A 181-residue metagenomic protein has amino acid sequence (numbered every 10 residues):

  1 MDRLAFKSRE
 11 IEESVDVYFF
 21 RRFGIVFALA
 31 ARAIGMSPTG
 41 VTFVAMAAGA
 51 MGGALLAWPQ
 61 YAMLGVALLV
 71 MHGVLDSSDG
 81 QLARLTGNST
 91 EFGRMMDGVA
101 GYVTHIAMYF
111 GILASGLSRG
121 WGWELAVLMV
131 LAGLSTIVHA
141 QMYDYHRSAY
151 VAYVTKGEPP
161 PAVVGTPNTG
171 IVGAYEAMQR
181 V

Functional and structural regions predicted by a protein language model:
M1-A28, Y102-V181: A feature for the membrane-embedded catalytic helix bundles of lipid/isoprenoid biosynthetic enzymes
M1-V66: Topogenic membrane-insertion module of multi-pass membrane proteins
D16-V17, V41, L68-L69, D97 (+2 more regions): Alpha-helical transmembrane segments of multi-pass integral membrane proteins
L29-A30, S78-T86, Y143-R147: C-terminal ends of transmembrane helices
M46-G49, G73, Y102, T136: Residue-level recognition of pore/gate-forming positions within transmembrane alpha-helices of multi-pass
A67, G80-G122: Basic, amphipathic juxtamembrane/active-site segments that coordinate anionic phosphate or diphosphate groups
V70-D79, A132-H139: Alpha-helical transmembrane segments and their membrane-interface exit regions
